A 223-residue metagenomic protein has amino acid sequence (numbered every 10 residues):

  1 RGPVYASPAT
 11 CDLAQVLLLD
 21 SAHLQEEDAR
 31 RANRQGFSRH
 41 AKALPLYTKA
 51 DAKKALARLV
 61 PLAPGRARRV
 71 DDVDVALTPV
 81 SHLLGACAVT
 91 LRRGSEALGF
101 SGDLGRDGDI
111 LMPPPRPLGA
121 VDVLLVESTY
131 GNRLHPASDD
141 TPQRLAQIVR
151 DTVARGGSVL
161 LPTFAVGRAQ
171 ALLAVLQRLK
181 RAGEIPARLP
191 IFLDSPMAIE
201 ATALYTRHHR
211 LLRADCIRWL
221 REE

Functional and structural regions predicted by a protein language model:
R1-A171, Q177-E184: His/Asp/Glu-rich metal-coordinating catalytic cores of metallo-dependent phosphodiesterases/hydrolases acting on
S7, C11, A182-P186, H209-I217 (+1 more regions): Short, structured coil/loop segments at alpha-helix boundaries
L13, G167-R168, P186, P190-R207: Short, conserved secondary-structure transition motifs
A57-L59, N132-L134, R188-I191, Y205 (+2 more regions): Generic preference for hydrophobic/aromatic residues in regular secondary structure cores
A67, D71, T78-A88, R92 (+1 more regions): A contiguous, basic/glycine-rich beta-loop/short-helix subdomain that forms a polymer-engagement track
